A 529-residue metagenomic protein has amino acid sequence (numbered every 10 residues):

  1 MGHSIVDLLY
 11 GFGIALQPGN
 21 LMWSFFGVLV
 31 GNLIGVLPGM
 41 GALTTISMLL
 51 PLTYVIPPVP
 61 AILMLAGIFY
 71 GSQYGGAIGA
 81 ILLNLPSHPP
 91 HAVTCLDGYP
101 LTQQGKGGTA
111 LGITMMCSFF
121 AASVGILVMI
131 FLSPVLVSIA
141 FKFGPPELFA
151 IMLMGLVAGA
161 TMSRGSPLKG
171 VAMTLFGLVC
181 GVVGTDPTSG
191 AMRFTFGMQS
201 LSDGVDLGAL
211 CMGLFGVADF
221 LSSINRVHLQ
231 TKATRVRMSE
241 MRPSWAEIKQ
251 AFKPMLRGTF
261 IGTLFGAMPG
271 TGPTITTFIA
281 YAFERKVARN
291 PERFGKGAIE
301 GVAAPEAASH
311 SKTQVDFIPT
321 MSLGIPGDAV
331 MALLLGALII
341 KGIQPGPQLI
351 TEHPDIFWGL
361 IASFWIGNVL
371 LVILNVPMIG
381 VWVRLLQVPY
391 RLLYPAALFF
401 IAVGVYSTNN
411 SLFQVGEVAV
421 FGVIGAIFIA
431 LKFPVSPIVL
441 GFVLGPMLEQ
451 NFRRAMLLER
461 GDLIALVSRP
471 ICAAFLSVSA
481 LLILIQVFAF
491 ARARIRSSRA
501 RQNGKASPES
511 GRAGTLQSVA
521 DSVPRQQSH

Functional and structural regions predicted by a protein language model:
M1-A61, P134, F141, M192-A298 (+4 more regions): Helix-loop-helix hairpins and the membrane-proximal interhelical loops of multi-pass alpha-helical transport proteins
M1-L63, Q104-I113, S118, A122-S133 (+8 more regions): N-terminal alpha-helical transmembrane segments of multi-pass membrane transport and channel/translocase proteins
V28-A42, G71-N84, G159-R164, T259-P269 (+3 more regions): Transmembrane alpha-helix interface/packing and boundary motifs in multi-pass membrane proteins, characterized by
I34-L43, I81-A92, V124-V128, F265-I275 (+4 more regions): Short helix-coil transition sites and intra-membrane helix breaks within transmembrane domains of multi-pass
A42-L52, L65, A80-P100, I130-F131 (+7 more regions): Re-entrant/interfacial helical elements at transmembrane boundaries that shape and gate the permeation pathway
V59-L63, P100-C117, R289-G301, A329-A332 (+1 more regions): Membrane-interface alpha-helices at helix entry/exit sites of multi-pass transporters
G112-H228, I340-R494: Membrane-embedded alpha-helical modules
S498-H529: Long, low-complexity, intrinsically disordered cytosolic termini of multi-pass membrane proteins
